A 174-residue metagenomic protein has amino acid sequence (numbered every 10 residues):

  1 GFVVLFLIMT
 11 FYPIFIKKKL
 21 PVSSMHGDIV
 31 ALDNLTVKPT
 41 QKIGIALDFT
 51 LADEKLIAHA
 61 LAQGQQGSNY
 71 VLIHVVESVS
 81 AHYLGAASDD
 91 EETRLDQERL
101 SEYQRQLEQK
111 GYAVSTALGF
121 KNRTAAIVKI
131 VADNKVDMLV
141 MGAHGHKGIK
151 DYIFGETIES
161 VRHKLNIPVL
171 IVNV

Functional and structural regions predicted by a protein language model:
G1-A31, A132-V174: Gly/Ser-rich helix-loop-strand patches that form or flank binding pockets for ribonucleotide-derived cofactors
T36-A86, S115: Small/aliphatic-rich secondary-structure junction motif
H59, E92-Y103, A126: Short, solvent-exposed amphipathic alpha-helices that sit in or adjacent to ligand/effector-binding or catalytic
A86-E92: Short glycine-enriched, charge-decorated loop/helix-capping segments at active-site entrances that position
L107-V114: A short helix-to-beta-strand connector/capping loop
L118-A126: Charged docking surfaces used in two-component/phosphorelay signaling
